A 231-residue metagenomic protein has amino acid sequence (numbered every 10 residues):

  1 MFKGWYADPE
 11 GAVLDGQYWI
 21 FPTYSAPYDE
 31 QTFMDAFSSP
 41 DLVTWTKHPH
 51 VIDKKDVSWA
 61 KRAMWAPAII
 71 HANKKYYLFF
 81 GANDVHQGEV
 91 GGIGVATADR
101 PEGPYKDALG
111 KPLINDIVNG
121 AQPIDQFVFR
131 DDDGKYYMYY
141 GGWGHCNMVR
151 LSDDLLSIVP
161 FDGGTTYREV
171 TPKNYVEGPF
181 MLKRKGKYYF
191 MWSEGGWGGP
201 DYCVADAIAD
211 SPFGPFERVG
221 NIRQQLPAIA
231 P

Functional and structural regions predicted by a protein language model:
M1-P231: Carbohydrate-active catalytic/glycan-binding domains of CAZyme proteins, especially the secreted or lumenal ectodomains
